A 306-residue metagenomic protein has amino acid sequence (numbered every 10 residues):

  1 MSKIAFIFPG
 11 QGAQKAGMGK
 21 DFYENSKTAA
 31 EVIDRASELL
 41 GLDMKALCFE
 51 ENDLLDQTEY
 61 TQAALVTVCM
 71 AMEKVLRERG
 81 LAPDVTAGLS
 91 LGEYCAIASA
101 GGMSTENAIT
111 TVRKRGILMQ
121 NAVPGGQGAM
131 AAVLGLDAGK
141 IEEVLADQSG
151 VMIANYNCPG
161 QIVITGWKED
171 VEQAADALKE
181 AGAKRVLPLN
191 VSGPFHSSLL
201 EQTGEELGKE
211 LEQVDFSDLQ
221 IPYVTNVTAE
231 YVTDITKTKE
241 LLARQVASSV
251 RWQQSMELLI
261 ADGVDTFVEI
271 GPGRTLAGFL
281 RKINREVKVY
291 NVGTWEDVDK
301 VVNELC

Functional and structural regions predicted by a protein language model:
S2-K140, R185, L189, T266-V298: FabD-like malonyl-/acyl-CoA
K3-A5, Q213, S217-T225, A229-Y231 (+4 more regions): Cys-dependent protein tyrosine phosphatase-like superfamily
Q11-A13, A100-A247: Alpha/beta catalytic cores of group-transfer enzymes, especially the acyltransferase/condensing modules of polyketide
T28, T67-V68, D170, E206 (+1 more regions): Charged catalytic carboxylate motif
C48, L145, A175, L280 (+1 more regions): Short, flexible helix/strand-to-coil boundary loops that buttress conserved ligand/catalytic motifs in alpha/beta
A64-M70, Q245-W252: A short, flexible low-complexity segment enriched in Lys/Arg and Gly/Pro that occurs in N-terminal basic tails
R77, K179, I260-G263: Non-catalytic positions within long, well-ordered alpha-helices that form the structural scaffold/packing of enzyme
